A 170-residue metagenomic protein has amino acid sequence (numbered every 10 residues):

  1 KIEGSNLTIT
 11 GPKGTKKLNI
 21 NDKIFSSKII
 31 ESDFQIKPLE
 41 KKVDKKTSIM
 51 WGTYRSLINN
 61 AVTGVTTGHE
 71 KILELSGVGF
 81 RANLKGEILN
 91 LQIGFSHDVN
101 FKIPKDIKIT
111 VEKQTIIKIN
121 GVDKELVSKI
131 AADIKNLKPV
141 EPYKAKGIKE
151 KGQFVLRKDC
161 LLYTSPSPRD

Functional and structural regions predicted by a protein language model:
K1-L39, K45, R55-T63, T67-V111 (+5 more regions): N-terminal intrinsically disordered, cationic/polar leader segments that include organellar targeting peptides
W51: Conserved phosphate/pyrophosphate-binding and hydrolysis machinery centered on Walker-type P-loop NTPases, extending
Y163-D170: Conserved small/polar residues in nucleotide/adenosyl-binding loops
